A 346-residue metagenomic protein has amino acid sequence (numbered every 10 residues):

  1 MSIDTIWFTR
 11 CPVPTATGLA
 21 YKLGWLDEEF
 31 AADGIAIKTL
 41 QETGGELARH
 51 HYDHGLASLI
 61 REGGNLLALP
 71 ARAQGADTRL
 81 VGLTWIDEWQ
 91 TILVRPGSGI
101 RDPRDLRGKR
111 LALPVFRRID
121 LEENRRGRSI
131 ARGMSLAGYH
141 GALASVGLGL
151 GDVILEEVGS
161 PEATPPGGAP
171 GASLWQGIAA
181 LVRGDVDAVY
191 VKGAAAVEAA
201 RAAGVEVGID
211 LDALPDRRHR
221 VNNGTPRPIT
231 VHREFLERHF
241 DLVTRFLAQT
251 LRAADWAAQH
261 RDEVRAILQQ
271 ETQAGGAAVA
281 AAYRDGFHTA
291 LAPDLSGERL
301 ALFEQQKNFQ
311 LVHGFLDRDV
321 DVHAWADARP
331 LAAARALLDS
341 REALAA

Functional and structural regions predicted by a protein language model:
M1-D4, L344-A346: Short, low-complexity disordered leader/linker segments with a strong preference for bacterial N-terminal type II
T5-G151, L155-V158: Short, glycine-/small- and polar/acidic-enriched structural segments that line small-molecule recognition paths
A32-L40, L148-L155, T272-R284, D317-H323: Short, surface-exposed acidic
T78-I86, V153-V158, G204-N223, D321: Short beta-strand->loop
H140-G141, L150-V186: Extracellular/periplasmic Venus flytrap/periplasmic-binding protein
A169-I267: Pocket-lining segment of extracytoplasmic ligand-binding domains
H239-F315: Secondary-structure end/capping motifs
Q310-A346: Conserved C-terminal helix/tail region of periplasmic/extracytoplasmic solute-binding proteins
